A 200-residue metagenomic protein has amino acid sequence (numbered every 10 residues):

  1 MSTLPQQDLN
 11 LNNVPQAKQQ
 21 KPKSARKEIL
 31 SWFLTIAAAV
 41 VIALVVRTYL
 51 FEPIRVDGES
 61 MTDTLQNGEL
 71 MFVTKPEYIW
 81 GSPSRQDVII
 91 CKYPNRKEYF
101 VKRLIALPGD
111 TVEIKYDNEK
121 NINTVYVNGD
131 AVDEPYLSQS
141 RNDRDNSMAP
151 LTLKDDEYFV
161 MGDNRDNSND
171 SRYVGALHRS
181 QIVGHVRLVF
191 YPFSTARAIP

Functional and structural regions predicted by a protein language model:
S2-I29, V45, Y49, I54-R55 (+1 more regions): Soluble "head" domains of membrane/secretory-pathway proteins
